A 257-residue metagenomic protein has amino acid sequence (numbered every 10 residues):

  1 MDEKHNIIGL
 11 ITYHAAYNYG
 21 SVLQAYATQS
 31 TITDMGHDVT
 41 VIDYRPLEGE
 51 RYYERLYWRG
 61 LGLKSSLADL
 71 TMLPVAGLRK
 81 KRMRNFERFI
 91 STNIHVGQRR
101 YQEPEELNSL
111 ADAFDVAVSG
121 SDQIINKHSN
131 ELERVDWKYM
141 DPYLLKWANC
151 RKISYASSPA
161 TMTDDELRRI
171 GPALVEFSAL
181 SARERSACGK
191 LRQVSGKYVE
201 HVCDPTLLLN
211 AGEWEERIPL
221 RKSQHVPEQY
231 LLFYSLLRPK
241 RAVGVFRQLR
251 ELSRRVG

Functional and structural regions predicted by a protein language model:
I7-Y19, L23-P172, P219: Aromatic- and Gly/Pro-rich donor/ligand-binding loops that form nucleotide- or phosphate-bearing donor binding pockets
I32-T33, L191, S253: Hydrophobic alpha-helical packing residues
D112-V116, S178, Q229: Conserved acidic residues
I124, S186-A187: Alpha-helix capping/helix-boundary segments
M162-E166, L207-K222: Acidic anion/phosphate-binding donor-loop and adjacent secondary structure in glycosyltransferase catalytic cores
F177-E184: A short beta-strand/loop micro-motif in the catalytic core of glycosyltransferases that engages the nucleotide-sugar
C188-T206: Helix-loop-beta element that forms the nucleotide-linked donor phosphate-binding surface in glycosyltransferases
I218-G257: Conserved catalytic-core segment of nucleotide-activated headgroup transferases in glycan assembly
